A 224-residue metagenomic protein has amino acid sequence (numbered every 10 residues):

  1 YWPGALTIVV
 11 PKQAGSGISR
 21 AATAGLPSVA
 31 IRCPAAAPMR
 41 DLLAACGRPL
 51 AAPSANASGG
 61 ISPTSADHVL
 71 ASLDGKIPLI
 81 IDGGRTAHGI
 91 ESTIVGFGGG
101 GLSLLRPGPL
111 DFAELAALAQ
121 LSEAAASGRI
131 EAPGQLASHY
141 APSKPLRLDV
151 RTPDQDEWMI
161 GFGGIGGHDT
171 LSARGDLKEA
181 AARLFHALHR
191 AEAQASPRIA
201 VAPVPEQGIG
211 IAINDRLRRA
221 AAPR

Functional and structural regions predicted by a protein language model:
Y1-R224: Active-site-adjacent structural elements in enzyme catalytic cores
